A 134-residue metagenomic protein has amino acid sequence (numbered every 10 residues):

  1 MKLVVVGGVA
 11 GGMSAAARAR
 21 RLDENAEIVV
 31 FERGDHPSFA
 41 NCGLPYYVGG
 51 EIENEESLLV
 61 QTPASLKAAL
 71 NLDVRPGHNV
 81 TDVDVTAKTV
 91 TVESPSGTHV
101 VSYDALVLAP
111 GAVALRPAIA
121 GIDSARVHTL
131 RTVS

Functional and structural regions predicted by a protein language model:
M1-V74: Beta1-alpha1 glycine-rich phosphate/pyrophosphate-binding loop at the start of Rossmann-like nucleotide-binding domains
L3-V4, P63-S134: FAD-binding core/adjacent interface of flavoenzyme oxidoreductases
